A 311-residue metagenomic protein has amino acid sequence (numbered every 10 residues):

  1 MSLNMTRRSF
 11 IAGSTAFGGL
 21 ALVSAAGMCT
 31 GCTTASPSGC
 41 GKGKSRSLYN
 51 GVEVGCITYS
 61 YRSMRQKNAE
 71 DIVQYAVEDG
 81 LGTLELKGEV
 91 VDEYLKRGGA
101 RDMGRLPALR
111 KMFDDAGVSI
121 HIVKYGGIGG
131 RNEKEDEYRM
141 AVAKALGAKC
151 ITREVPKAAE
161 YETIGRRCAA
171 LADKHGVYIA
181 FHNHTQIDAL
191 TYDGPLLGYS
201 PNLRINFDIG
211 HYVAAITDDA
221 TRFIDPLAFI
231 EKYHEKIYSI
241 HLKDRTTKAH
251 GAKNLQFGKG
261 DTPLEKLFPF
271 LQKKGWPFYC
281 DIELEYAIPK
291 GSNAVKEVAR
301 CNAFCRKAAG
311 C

Functional and structural regions predicted by a protein language model:
S2-N4, R8-A25, T33-T58, R65-G82 (+1 more regions): Histidine-acidic metal/acid-base catalytic patches
S14-A25, R46, L106, M112-F207 (+1 more regions): Active-site acidic/histidine proton-transfer and metal-coordination neighborhood in alpha/beta enzyme cores
G55-K67, V123-E133: Active-site mouth loops of central-metabolism enzymes
Y59-S63, V91-G99, A214-I216: Acidic/histidine-rich helix-loop elements that form or flank divalent-metal/phosphate-binding sites at the catalytic
L84-G88, I120-V123, I151-R153, Y279-E283: Short beta-strand segments at enzyme active-site cores
E85-A108: Glycine-rich, proline-tolerant flexible connector loops at the mouths of alpha/beta enzymes
G99-P107, E135-Y138, E162-R166, D219-L227 (+1 more regions): Charged helix-capping and loop-helix junction motifs
